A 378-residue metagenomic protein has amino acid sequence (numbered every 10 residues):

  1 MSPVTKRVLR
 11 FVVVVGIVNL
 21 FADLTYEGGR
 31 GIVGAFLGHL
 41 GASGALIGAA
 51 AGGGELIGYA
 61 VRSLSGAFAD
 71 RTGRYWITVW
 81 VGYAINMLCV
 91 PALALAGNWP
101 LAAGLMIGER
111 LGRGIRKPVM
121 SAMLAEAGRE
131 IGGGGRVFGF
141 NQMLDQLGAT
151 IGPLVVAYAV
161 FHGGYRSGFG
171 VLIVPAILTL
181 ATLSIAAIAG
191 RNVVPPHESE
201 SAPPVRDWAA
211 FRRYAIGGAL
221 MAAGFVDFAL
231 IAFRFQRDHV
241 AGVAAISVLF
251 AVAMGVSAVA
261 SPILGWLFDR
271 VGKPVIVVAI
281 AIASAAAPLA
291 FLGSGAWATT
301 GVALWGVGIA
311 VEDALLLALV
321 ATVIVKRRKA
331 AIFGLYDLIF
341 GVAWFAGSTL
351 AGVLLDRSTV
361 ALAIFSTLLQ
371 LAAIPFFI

Functional and structural regions predicted by a protein language model:
P3-E55, R212-L249: Helix-loop boundary and gating motifs at the non-cytosolic
Y26, G108-M120, L304-L316: Core transmembrane helices of Major Facilitator Superfamily
A35, H39, I151-F169, A346-A361: Transmembrane alpha-helix termini and helix-breaking/packing motifs in multi-pass membrane transporters
V61-R74, V160, A260-G272, L355: Helix-to-loop junctions at the C-terminal end of transmembrane segments in multipass secondary transporters
I77-P91, I173, P274-L289: Structural signature of the two symmetry-related core transmembrane helices
A94-L105, F291-G301: Helix-loop junctions at membrane interfaces in 12-TM secondary transporters
L105-D145: Cytoplasmic helix-loop-helix junction between adjacent transmembrane helices in 12-TM secondary transporters
S167-S184, L362-I378: Symmetry-related core transmembrane helices of the 12-TM Major Facilitator Superfamily/SLC fold
